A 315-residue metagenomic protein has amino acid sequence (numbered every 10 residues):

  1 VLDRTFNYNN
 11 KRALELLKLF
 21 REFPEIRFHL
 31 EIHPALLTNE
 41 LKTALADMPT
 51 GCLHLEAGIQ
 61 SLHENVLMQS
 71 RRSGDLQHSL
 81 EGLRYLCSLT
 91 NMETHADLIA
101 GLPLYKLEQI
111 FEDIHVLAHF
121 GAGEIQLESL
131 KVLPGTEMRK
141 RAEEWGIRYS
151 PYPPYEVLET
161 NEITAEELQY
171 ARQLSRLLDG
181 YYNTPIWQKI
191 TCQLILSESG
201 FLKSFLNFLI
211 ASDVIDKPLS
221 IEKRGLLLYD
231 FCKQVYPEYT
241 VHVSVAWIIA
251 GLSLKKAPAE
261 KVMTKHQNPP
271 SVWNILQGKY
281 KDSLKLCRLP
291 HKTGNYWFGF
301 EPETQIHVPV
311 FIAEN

Functional and structural regions predicted by a protein language model:
V1-P103: Conserved SAM/AdoMet-binding glycine-rich loop
D3-N7, F28, I32, L158-A165 (+3 more regions): Generic amphipathic alpha-helical segments used as scaffolds and interaction surfaces in large, multi-domain proteins
N10-K11, I59, N65-S70, L102-E108 (+3 more regions): Flexible glycine/acidic-rich beta-alpha junction loops that bind and position SAM and/or redox cofactors in anaerobic
L17, L80-C87, F111-A118, R172-S175: Short, well-ordered alpha-helical packing segments
K18-L19, D47-M48, D113, A142-G146: Short, hinge-like loop/turn segments at secondary-structure boundaries
E40-L45, P103-G121: Catalytic cores of alpha/beta
R176-N315: Radical SAM enzyme core and accessory elements
